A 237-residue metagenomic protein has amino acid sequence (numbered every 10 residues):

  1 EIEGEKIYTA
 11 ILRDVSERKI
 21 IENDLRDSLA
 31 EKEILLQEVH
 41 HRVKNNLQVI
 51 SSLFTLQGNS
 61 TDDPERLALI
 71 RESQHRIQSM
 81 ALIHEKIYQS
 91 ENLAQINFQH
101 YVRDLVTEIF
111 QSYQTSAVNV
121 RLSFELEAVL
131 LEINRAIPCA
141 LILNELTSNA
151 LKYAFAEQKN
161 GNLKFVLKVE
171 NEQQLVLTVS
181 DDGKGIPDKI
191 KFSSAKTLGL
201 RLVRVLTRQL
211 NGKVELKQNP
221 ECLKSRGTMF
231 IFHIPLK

Functional and structural regions predicted by a protein language model:
E1-Y8: Short loop/turn elements at sensory-signaling interfaces that couple input to output
A10-L12, H84: Sensory-domain boundary capping and coupling elements
R13-D27: PAS-associated C-terminal cap
D27, K32-I34, R42, L47-I96: Histidine phosphotransfer helical core of two-component systems
A30-L36, H40, D62, A94-I96 (+2 more regions): Conserved short strand/loop->alpha-helix "switch" segment adjacent to the catalytic nucleotide/phosphoryl-transfer site
Q174-L200: Glycine-rich/acidic phosphate-handling loop/turn and adjacent ATP-lid/helix of nucleotide-binding kinase/ATPase domains
N211-C222: Glycine-rich ATP-binding loops of the HATPase_c
